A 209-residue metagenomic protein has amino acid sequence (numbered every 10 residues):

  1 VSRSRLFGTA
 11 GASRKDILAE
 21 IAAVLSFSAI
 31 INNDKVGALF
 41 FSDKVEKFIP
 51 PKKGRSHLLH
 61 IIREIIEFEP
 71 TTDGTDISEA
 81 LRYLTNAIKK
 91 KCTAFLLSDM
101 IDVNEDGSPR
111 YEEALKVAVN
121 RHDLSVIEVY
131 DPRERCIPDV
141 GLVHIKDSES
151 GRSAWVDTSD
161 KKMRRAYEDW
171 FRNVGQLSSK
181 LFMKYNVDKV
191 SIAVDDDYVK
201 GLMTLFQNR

Functional and structural regions predicted by a protein language model:
V1-K52, T93, L97-S98, E105 (+4 more regions): An amphipathic, basic-hydrophobic helix/alpha-beta surface used to engage anionic, phosphate-rich ligands or surfaces
R5, I65-E69, N186-K189: Short amphipathic alpha-helical interaction patches enriched in hydrophobic/aromatic residues with interspersed Lys/Arg
E20, V24, T75-R82, Q176 (+1 more regions): Short, contiguous clusters of charged residues that form electrostatic/catalytic patches at enzyme active sites, used
I21, H57, I61, A80 (+2 more regions): Internal, well-ordered alpha-helical segments in soluble enzyme and binding-protein domains
F48-E64, K180, Y185, Q207-N208: Short, electropositive alpha-helical surface patch
H57-C92, N104-D106, D131-P132: Von Willebrand factor
Y83-K90, N104-R209: Von Willebrand factor type A / integrin I
